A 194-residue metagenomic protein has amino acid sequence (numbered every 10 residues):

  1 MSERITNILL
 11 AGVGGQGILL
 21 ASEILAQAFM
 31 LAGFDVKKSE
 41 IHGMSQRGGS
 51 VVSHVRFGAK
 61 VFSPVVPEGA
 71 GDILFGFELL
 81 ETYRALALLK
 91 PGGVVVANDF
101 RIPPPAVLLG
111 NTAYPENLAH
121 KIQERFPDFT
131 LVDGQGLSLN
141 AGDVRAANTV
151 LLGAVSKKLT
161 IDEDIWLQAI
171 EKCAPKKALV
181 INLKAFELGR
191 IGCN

Functional and structural regions predicted by a protein language model:
M1-N194: Active-site cofactor/cluster-binding pocket
